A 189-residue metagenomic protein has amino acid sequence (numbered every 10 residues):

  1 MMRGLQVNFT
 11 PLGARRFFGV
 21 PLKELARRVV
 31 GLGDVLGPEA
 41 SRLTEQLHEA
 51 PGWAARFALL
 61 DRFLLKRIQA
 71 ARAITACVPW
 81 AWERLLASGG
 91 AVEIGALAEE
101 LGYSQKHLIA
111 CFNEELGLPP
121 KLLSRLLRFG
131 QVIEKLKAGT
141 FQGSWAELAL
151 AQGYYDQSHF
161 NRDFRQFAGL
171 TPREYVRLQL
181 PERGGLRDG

Functional and structural regions predicted by a protein language model:
M1-Q105, E115-P120, E134-Y155, T171-G189: Alpha-helical bundle regulatory/interaction domains
F112, S124, D163-R165, V176: DNA major-groove recognition helix of helix-turn-helix
R128, F164, L180: Positions that flank functional sites
G153, R162, F167-G169: A ubiquitous, low-specificity "background" feature that marks scattered single residues across proteins without
